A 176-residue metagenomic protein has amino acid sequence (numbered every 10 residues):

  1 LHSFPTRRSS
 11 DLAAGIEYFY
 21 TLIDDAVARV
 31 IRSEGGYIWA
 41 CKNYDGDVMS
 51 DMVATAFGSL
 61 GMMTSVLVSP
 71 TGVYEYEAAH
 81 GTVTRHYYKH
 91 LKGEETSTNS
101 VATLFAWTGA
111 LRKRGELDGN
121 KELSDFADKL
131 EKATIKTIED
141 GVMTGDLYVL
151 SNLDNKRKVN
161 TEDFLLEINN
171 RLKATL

Functional and structural regions predicted by a protein language model:
H2, T64-S65, S69, V73 (+1 more regions): Short alpha-helical interface elements
H2-S9: Short, small-residue-biased leader/transition segments that mark boundaries at the very start of proteins
S3, V27-A28, S59-L60, L67 (+3 more regions): A domain-level signal for the structural core that forms small-molecule/cofactor-binding pockets and catalytic centers
S10-G36: A structured beta-alpha segment of the ubiquitous adenosine-cofactor-binding alpha/beta core
V30-K129, K136-T137: Glycine-rich phosphate/nucleotide-binding loop
K92-T98, K113-L176: Internal helix-turn-beta structural module
